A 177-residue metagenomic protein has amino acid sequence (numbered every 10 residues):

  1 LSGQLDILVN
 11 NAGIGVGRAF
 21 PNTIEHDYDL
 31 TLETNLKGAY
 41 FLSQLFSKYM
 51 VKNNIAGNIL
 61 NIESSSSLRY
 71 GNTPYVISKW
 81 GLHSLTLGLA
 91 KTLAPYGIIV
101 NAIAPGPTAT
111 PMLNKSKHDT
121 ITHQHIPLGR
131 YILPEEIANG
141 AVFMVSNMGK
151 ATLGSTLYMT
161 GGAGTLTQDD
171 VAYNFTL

Functional and structural regions predicted by a protein language model:
N11-V16, G162: Conserved NAD(P)H cofactor-binding loop of Rossmann-fold oxidoreductase domains
A19-F20, D27-D29, T122: Substrate-binding pocket helix/loop in short-chain dehydrogenase/reductase
S43, S78, T86: Active-site helix of classical SDR
L68, A104-K115: Short, flexible catalytic-loop segment of classical short-chain dehydrogenase/reductase
A94, I99, T152-G154: Short, small/polar-rich loop/turn modules that mediate ligand/substrate recognition or access, typified
H118-E136: Catalytic Tyr-x(3-8)-Lys segment
Y131-M159, G164-T165: C-terminal substrate-recognition "lid" of short-chain dehydrogenase/reductases
